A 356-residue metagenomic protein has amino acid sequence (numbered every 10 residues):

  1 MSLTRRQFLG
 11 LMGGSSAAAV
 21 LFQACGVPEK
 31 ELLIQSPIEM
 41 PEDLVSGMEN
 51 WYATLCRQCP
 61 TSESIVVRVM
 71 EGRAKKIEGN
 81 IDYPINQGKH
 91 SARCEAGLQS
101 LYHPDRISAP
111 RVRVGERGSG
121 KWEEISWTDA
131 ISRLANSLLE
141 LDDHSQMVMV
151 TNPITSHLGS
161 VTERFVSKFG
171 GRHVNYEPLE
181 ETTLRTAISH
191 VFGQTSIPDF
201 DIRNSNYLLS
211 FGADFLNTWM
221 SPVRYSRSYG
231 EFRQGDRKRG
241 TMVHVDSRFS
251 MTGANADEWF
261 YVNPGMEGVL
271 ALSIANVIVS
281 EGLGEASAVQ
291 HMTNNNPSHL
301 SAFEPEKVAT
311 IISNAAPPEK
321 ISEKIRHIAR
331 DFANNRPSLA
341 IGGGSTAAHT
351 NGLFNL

Functional and structural regions predicted by a protein language model:
M1-L283, N294-S298: N-terminal export/assembly segments and adjacent metallocofactor-ligating motifs of anaerobic energy-metabolism
M266-L356: Active-site phosphate/pyrophosphate-binding segments
